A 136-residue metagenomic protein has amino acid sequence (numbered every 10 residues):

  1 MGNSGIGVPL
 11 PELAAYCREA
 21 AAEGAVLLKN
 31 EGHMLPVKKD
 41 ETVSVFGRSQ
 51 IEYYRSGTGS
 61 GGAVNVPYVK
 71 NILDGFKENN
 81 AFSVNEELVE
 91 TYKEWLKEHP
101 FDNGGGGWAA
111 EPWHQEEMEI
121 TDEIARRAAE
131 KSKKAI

Functional and structural regions predicted by a protein language model:
M1-I136: C-terminal non-catalytic regions of proteins with extracellular/luminal or membrane-system context
